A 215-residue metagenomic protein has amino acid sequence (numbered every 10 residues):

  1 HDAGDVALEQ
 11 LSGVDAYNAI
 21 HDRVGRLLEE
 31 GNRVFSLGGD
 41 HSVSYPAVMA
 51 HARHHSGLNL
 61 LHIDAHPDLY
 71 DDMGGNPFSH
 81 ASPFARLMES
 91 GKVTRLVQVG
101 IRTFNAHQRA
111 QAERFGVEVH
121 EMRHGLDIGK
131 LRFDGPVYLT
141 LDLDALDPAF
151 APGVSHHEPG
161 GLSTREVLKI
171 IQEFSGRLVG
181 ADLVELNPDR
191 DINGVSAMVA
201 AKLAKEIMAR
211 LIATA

Functional and structural regions predicted by a protein language model:
H1-A215: Conserved alpha-helical scaffold segments that buttress catalytic/binding sites
